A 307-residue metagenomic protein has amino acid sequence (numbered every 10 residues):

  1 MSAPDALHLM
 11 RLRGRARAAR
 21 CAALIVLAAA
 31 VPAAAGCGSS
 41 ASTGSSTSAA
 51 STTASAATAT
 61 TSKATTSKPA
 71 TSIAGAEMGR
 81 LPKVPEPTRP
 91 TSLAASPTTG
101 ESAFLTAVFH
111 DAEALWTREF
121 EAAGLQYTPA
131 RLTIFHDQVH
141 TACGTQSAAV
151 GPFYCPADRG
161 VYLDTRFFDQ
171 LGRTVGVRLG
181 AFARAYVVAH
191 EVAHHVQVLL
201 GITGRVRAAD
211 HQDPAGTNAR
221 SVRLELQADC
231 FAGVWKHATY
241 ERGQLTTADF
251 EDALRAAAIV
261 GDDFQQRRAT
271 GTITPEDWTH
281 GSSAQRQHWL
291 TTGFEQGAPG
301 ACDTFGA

Functional and structural regions predicted by a protein language model:
C37-A41: Bacterial signal peptide processing site
G44-S72: Extracellular mucin-like PTS domains
T106-F109, E113, R118-E121, R223 (+1 more regions): Short helix/loop segments within enzyme catalytic domains that coordinate or immediately flank catalytic cofactors
W116, Y186-L199, D229, G233: Active-site recognition of the HExxH zinc-binding catalytic motif
D137-D164: Catalytic zinc-binding patch centered on the HExxH motif and its immediate surroundings that defines zinc-dependent
D169-Y186, N218-V222: Short pre-active-site segment immediately N-terminal to the catalytic Zn-binding motif
V192-R207, Y240: Catalytic Zn2+-binding segment of zinc metalloproteases
V260-A307: Pan-zinc metallopeptidase signature
